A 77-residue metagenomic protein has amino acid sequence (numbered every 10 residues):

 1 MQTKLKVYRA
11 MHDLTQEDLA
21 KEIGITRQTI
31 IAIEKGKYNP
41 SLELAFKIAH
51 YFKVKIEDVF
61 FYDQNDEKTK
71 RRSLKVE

Functional and structural regions predicted by a protein language model:
T3-E22, S73-K75: Short basic helix-loop element that most often maps to the first helix and adjoining turn of HTH DNA-binding modules
K4-Y8, A32-E34, L44: Helix-turn-helix-like N-terminal two-helix hairpins of bacterial/phage DNA-binding regulators
E17, Q28, E57: Key DNA-contact positions within bacterial/archaeal DNA-binding proteins
I25-Y38: Recognition helix of helix-turn-helix/homeodomain-like DNA-binding domains that insert into the DNA major groove
K35, V54, Q64: Short, conserved catalytic or interaction motifs in soluble domains
E43-D58: DNA major-groove recognition helix of helix-turn-helix/homeodomain DNA-binding modules
F61-E77: Short, charged recognition helix plus adjacent turn of helix-turn-helix-like nucleic-acid-binding domains
